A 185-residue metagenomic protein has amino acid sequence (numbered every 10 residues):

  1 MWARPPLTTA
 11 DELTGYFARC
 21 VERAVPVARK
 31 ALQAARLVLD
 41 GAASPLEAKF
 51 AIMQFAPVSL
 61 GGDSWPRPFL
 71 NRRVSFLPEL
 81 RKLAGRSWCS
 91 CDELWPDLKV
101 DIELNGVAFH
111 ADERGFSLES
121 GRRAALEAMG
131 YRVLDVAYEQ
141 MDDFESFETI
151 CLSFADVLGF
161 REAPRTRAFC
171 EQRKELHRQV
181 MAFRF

Functional and structural regions predicted by a protein language model:
P6-F185: Surface segments flanking catalytic/ligand-binding clefts of nucleic-acid enzymes
